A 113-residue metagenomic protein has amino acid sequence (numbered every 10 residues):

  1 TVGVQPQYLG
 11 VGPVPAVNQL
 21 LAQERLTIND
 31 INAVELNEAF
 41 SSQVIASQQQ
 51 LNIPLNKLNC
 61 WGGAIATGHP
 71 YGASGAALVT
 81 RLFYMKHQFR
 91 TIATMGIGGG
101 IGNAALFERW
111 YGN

Functional and structural regions predicted by a protein language model:
T1-N113: Claisen-condensing/thiolase-fold acyl-transfer catalytic domains that form or cleave C-C bonds in fatty acid
